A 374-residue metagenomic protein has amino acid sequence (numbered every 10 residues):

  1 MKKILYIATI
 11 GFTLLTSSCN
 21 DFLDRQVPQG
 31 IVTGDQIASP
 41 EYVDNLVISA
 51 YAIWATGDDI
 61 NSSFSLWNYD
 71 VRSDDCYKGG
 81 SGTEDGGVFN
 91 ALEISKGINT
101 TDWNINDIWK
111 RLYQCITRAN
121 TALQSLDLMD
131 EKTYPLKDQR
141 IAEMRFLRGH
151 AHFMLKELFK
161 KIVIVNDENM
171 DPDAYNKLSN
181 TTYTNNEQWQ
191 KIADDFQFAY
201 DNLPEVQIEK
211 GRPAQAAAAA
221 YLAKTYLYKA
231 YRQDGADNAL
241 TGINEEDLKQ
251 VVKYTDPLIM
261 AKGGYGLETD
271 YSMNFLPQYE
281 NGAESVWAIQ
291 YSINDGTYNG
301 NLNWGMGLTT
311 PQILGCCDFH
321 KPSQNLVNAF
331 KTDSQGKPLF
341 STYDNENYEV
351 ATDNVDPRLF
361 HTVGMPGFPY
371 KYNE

Functional and structural regions predicted by a protein language model:
K2-T9: Sec-dependent signal peptide recognition, specifically the positively charged N-region followed immediately by
T16-S18: C-terminal motif of bacterial Sec signal peptides marking the signal peptidase cleavage site
N20-V88, N166, Q197-Y200, R212-A217 (+1 more regions): An aromatic- and glycine-enriched ligand-binding surface/loop that stacks and positions planar moieties
P28-Q29, G97-N99, D171-D173: Flexible, solvent-exposed coil segments and beta strand-coil junctions, predominantly the extracellular/periplasmic
S39-I60, G82-F159, S179-Q190, D194-K210 (+5 more regions): Conserved, well-structured interaction surfaces
K156-E168: Short, well-structured active-site flanking segments
M170-N180: Substrate-binding clefts and substrate-entry loops adjacent to catalytic sites of polymer-processing enzymes acting on
